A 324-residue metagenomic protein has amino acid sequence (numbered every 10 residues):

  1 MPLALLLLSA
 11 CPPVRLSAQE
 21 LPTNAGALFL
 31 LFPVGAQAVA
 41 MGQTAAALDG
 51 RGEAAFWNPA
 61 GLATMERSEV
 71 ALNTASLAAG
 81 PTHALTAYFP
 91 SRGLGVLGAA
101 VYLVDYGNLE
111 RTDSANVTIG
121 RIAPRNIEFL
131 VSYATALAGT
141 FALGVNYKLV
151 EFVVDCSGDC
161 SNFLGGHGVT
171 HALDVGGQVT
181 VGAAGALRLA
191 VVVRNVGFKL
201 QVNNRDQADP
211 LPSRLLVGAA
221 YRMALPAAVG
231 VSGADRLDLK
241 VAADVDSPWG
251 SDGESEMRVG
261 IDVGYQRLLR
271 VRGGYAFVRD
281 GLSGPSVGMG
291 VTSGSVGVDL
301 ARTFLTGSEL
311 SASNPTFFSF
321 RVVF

Functional and structural regions predicted by a protein language model:
M1-G26: Cleavable N-terminal export/targeting peptides
L8-P12, A60, T74, V145: Residue-level signal for alpha-helical transmembrane segments in multi-pass membrane proteins
C11-V14, A36, L62-M65: N-terminal processing/targeting junctions
Q19-A40, R67-E69, G80-F324: Outer-membrane beta-barrel porins/channels
T44-Y88: Active-site-flanking structural segment that lines cofactor/substrate pockets
